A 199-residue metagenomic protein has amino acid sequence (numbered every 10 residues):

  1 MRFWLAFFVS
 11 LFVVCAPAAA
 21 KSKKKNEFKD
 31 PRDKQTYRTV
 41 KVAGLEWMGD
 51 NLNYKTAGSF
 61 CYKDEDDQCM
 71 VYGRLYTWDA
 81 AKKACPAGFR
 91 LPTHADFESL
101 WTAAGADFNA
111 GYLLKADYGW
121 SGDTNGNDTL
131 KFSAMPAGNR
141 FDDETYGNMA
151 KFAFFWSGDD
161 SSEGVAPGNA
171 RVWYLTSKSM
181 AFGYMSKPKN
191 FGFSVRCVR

Functional and structural regions predicted by a protein language model:
M1-W4: Positively charged n-region of N-terminal signal peptides that target proteins for export
A6-V14: Bacterial N-terminal signal peptides
C15-A20: Sec/Tat signal peptide C-region and signal peptidase I cleavage site
K21-R199: Conserved positions within compact, well-structured domain cores
